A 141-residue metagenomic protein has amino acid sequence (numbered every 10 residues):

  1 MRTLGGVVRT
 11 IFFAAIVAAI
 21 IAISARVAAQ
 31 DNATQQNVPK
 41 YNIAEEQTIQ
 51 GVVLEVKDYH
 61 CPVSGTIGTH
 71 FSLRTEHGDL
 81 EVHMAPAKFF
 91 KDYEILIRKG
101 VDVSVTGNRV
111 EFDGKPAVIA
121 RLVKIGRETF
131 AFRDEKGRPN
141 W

Functional and structural regions predicted by a protein language model:
M1-V8: N-terminal secretory signal peptides that target proteins for export/translocation
I11-A22: Bacterial N-terminal signal peptides
A25-A29: Sec/Tat signal peptide C-region and signal peptidase I cleavage site
Q30-T48: Short boundary/loop segments of OB/S1/cold-shock single-stranded nucleic-acid-binding domains
E45-G65: Structural detector for short beta-strands of small beta-barrel domains
P62-M84: OB-fold (S1/OB) nucleic-acid-binding surfaces
F89-V105: Short nucleic-acid-contacting surface segments enriched for D/E, G, S/T with interspersed K/R
V110-R138: OB-fold/S1-family single-stranded nucleic acid-binding modules
